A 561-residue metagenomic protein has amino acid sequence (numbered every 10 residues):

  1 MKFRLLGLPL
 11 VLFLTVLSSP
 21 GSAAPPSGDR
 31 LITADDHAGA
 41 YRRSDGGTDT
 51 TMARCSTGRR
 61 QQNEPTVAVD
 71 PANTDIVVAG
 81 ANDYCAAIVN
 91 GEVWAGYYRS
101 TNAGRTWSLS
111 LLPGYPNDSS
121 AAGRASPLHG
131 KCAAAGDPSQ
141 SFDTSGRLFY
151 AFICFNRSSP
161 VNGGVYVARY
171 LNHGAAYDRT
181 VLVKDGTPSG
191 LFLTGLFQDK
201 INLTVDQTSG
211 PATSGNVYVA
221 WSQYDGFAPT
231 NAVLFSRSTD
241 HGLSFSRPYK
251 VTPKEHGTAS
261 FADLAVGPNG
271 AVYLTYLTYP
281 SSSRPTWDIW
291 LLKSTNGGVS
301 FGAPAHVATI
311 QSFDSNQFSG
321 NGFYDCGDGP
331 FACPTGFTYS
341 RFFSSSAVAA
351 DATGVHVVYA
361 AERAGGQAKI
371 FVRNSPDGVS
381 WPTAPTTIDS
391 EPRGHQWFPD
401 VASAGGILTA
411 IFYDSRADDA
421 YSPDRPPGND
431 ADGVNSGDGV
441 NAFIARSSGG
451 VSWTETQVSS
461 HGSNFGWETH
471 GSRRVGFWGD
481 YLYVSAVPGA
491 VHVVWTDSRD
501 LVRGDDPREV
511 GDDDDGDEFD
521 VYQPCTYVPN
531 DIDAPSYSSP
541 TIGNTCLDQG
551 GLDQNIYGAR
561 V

Functional and structural regions predicted by a protein language model:
M1-L5: Positively charged n-region of N-terminal signal peptides that target proteins for export
G7-L17: Bacterial N-terminal signal peptides
V16-A24: Bacterial Sec-dependent signal peptides at the C-terminal "C-region" and cleavage site
A23-V561: C-terminal PAP-associated
